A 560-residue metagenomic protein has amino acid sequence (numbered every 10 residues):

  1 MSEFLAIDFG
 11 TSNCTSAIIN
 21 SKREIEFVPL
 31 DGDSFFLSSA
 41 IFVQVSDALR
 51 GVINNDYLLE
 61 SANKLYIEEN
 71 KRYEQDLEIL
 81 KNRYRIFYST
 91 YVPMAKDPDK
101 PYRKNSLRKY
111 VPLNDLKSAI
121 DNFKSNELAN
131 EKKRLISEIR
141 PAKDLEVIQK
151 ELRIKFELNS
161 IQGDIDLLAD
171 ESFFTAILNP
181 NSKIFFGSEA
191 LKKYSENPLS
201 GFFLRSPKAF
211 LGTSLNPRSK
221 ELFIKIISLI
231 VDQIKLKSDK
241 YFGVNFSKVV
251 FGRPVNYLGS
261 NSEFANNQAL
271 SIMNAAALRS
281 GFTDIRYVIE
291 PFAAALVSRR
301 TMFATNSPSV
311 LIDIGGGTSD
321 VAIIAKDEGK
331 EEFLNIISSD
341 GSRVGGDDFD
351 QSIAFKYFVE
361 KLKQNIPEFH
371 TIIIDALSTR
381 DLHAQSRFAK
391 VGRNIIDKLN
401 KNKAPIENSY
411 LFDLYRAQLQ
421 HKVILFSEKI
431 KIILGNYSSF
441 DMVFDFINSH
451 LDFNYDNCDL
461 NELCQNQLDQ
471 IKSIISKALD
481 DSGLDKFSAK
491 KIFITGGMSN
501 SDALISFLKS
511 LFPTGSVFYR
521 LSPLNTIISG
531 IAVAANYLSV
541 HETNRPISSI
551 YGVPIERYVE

Functional and structural regions predicted by a protein language model:
M1, F282-I312, T526-V540: Conserved phosphate-binding catalytic cores of ATP/NTP-utilizing and phosphoryl-transfer enzymes
S2-F27, A176, S195, L199-G201 (+1 more regions): Gly/Thr-rich phosphate-binding beta-strand-loop-beta motif of the actin/hexokinase/Hsp70
F9-N13, P291, G317-T318, V344-Q351 (+1 more regions): Conserved A3 ("GATE") glycine/threonine-rich loop of ANL adenylate-forming enzymes
V28-L30, S34-S106, R140, K326-F446 (+1 more regions): Phosphate-binding glycine-rich/basic clefts of nucleotide- and phosphate-handling proteins, predominantly
S38-Y257: Conserved phosphate-binding loops in N-terminal lobes of ATP-dependent enzymes of the actin/Hsp70/sugar-kinase
F203, S219-V231, A265, Y287-V288 (+4 more regions): Phosphate/oxyanion-binding active-site loops and adjacent basic polyanion-contact surfaces
V244-L296: Glycine-rich phosphate-binding loop and adjoining helix at the ATP-binding site of ATP-dependent phosphoryl-transfer
Q351, F355, V359, V391-E560: Helical "lid/coupling" subdomains associated with nucleotide-phosphate turnover
